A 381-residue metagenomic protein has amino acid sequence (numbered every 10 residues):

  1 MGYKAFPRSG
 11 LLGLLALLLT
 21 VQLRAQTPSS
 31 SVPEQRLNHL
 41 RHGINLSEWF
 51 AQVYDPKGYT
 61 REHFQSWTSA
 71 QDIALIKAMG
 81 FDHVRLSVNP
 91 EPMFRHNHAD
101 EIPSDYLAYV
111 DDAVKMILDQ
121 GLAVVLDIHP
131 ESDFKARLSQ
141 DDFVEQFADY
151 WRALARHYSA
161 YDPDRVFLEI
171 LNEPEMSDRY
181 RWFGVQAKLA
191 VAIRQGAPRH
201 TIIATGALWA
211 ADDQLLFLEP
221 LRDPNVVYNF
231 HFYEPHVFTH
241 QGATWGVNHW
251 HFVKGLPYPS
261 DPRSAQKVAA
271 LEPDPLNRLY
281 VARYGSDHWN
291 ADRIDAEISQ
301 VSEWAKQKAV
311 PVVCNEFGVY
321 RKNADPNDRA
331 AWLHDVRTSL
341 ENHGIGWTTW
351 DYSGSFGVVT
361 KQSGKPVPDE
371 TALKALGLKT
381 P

Functional and structural regions predicted by a protein language model:
M1-L12: Bacterial N-terminal signal peptides that target proteins for export
G10-Q22: Bacterial N-terminal signal peptides
A25-H83, W304: N-terminal carbohydrate-binding accessory modules
S30-V32, L40, E145-H288, D295 (+2 more regions): Active-site region of glycoside hydrolase catalytic domains
Q52-R61, P90-L107, P130-E145, D328 (+1 more regions): Surface-exposed, active-site-proximal loop segments in enzymatic domains
F64-D82, E101-I128, R137-F167, V185-G196: An active-site-proximal structural segment forming one wall of the substrate-binding cleft that immediately precedes
K322-P381: Aromatic-rich peripheral "rim/lid" segments of glycoside hydrolase catalytic domains that contact and position glycan
